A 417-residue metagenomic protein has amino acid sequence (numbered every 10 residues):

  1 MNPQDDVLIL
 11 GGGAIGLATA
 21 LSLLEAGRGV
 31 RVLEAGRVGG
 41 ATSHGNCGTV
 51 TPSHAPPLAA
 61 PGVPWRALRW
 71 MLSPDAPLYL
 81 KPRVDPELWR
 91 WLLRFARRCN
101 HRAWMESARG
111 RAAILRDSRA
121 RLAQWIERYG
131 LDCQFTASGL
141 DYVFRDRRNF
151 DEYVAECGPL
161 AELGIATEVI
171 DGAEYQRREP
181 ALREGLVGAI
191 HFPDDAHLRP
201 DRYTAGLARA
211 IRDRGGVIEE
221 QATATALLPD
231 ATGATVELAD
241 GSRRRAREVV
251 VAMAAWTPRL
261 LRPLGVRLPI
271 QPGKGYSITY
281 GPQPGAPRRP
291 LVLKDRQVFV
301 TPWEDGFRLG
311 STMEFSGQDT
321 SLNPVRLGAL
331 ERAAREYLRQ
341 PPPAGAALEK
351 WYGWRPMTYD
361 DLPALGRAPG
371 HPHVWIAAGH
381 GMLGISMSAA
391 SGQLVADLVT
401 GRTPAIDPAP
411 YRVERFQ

Functional and structural regions predicted by a protein language model:
P3-D5, A239-E248: Core beta-strand elements of the Rossmann-like FAD/NAD(P) dinucleotide-binding domain in flavoenzyme oxidoreductases
D5-V32: N-terminal Rossmann-like FAD-binding beta1-loop-alpha1 element of flavoenzymes
E25-G45: Glycine-rich FAD pyrophosphate-binding loop
N46-T49, H54, L58-R98, A224-A234 (+1 more regions): Active-site substrate-recognition segment that forms the wall of the catalytic cavity or substrate channel
W89-G206: Rossmann-like flavin
T167, K294-D295, R335-Q417: C-terminal catalytic lobe of FAD-dependent flavoproteins
I170-R178, E220-A234: A conserved short coil-to-beta-strand element within the FAD-binding core of flavoproteins
